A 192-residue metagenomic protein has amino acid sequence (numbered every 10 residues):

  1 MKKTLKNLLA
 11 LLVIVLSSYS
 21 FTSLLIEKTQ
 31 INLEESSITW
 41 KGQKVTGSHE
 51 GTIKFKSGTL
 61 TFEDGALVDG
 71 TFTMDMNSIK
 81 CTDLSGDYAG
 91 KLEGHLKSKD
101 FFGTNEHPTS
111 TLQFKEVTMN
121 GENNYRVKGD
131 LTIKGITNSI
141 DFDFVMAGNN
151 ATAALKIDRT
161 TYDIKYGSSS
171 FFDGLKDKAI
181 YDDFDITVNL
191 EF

Functional and structural regions predicted by a protein language model:
M1-E27: Bacterial Sec-dependent N-terminal signal peptides
S20-F192: Low-complexity, acidic/polar, glycine-enriched regions of mature
